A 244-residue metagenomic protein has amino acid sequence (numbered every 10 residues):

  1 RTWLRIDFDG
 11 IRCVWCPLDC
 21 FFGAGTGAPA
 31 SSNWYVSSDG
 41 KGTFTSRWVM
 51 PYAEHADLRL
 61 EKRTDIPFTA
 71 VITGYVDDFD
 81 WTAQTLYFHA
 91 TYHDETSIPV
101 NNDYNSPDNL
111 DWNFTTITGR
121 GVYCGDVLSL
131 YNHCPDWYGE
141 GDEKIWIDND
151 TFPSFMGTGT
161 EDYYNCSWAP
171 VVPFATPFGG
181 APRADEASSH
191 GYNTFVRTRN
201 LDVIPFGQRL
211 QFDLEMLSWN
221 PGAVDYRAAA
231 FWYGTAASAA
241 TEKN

Functional and structural regions predicted by a protein language model:
R1-N244: Beta-strand-centric surfaces of beta-sandwich/beta-rich domains
